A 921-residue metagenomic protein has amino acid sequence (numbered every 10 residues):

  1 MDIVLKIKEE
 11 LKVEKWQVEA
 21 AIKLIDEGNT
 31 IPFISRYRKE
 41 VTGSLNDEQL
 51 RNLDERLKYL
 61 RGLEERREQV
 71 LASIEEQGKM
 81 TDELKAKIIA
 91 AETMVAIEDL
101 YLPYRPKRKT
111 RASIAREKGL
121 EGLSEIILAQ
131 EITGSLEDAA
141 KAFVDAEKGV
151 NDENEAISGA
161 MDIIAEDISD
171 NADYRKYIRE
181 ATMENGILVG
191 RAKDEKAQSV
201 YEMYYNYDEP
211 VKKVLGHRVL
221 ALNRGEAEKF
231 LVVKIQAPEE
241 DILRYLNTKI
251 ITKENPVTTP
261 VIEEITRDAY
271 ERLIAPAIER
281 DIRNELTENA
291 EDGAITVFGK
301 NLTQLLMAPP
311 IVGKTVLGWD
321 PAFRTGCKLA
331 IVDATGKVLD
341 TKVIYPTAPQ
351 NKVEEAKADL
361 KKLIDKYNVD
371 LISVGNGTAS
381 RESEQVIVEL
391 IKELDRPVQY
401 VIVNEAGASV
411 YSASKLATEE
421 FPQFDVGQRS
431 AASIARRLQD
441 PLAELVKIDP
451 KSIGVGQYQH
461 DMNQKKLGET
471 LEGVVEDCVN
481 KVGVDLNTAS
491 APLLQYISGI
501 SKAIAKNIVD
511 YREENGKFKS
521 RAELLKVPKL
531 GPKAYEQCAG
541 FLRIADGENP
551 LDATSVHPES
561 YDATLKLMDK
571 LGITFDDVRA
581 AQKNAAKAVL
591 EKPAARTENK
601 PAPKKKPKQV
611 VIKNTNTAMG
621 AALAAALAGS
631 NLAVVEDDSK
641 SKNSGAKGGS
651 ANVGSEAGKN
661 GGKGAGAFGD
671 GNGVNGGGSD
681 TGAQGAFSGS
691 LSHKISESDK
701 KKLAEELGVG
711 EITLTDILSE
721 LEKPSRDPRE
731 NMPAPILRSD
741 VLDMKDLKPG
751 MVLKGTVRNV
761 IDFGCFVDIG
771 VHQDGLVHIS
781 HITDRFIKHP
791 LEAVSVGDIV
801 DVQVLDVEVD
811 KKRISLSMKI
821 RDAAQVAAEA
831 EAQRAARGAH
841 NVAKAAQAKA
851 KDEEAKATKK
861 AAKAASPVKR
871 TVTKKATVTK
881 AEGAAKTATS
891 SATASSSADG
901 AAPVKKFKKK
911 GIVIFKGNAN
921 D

Functional and structural regions predicted by a protein language model:
W16, A21-L24, S35-D82, N154 (+6 more regions): Charged, low-complexity terminal tails
K23-D26, P103, I114-E117, A221-G225 (+16 more regions): Replace "in large, NTP-powered and nucleic-acid-processing enzymes" with "in large, NTP-powered factors and other
T30, T42, N46-S113, K118-E147 (+3 more regions): Accessory alpha-helical DNA-binding modules that contact the DNA backbone or grooves
Q49-N52, L63-S73, Q77-G318, A322-F424 (+1 more regions): Duplex nucleic acid-engaging cores and interfaces of nucleic-acid transaction enzymes
A96, V401, G407, S412-V482 (+1 more regions): Long, charge-rich intrinsically disordered scaffolds of nucleic-acid metabolism proteins
E180-L188, W319-F323, T378-A379, V403-V410 (+6 more regions): A glycine-rich phosphate-binding loop feature that marks nucleotide/adenosyl-phosphate handling sites
D281-G299, S452-D485, L703-K745: Long, charged amphipathic helices and adjacent flexible linkers at domain junctions
D552, T564-D921: Single-stranded RNA-binding regions, centering on S1/OB-family and related RNA-binding modules
